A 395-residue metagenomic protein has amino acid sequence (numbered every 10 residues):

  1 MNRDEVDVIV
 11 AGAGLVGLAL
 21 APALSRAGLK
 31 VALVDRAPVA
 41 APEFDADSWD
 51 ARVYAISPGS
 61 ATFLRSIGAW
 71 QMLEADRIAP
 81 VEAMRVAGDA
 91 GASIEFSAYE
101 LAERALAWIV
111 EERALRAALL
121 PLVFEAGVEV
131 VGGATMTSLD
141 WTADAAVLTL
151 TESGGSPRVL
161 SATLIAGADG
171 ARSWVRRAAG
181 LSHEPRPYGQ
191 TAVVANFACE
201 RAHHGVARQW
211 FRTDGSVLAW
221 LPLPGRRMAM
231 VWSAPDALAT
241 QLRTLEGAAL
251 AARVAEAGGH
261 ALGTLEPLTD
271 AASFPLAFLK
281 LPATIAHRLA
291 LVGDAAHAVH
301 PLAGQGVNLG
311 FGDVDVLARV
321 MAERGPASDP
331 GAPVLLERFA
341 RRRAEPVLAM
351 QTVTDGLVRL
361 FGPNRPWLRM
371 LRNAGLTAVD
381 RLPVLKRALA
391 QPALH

Functional and structural regions predicted by a protein language model:
D4-E5, D76-A178, R186-V194, G247: Conserved N-terminal helical subregion
V6-L33: N-terminal Rossmann-like FAD-binding beta1-loop-alpha1 element of flavoenzymes
S25-W49: Glycine-rich FAD pyrophosphate-binding loop
S48-R85: N-terminal FAD cofactor-binding segment of flavoenzymes
L64, T149, S156-R158, L164-T264 (+1 more regions): Conserved FAD-binding catalytic core of PHBH/FMO-like flavoproteins
T240-G331: FAD/FMN-dependent oxidoreductases across multiple families
R319-H395: C-terminal helical "tail/cap" subdomain of flavin- and related membrane-associated enzymes
